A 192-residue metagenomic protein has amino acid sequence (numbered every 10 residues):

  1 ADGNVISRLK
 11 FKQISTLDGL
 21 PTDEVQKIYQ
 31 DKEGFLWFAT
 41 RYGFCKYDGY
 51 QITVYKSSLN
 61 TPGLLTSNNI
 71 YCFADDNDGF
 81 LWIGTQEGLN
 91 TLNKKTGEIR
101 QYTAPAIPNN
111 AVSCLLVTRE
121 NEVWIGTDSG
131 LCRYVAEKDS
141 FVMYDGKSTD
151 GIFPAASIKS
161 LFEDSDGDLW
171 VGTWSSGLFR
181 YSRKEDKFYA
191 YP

Functional and structural regions predicted by a protein language model:
A1-P192: Carboxylate-rich, polar loop motifs that coordinate divalent cations or form catalytic acidic clusters
